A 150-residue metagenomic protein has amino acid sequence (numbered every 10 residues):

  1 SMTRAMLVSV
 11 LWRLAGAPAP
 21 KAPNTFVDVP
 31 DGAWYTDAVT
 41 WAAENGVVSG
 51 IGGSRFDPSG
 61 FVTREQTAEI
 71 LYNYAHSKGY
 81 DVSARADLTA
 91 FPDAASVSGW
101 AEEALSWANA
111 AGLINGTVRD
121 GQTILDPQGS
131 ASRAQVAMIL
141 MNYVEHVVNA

Functional and structural regions predicted by a protein language model:
S1-V8, W12-A38, N45-E65, N73-E102 (+2 more regions): Feature responds to low-complexity, polar/acidic, surface-exposed segments characteristic of secreted/exported proteins
A43-E44, N109: Alpha-helix C-terminal capping/helix-coil junction sites
A68: IQ-motif-like calmodulin-binding regions
E103-L113: Short glycine/proline-rich, acidic loop/turn segments that cap or connect secondary-structure elements
V136-M138: Short, structured beta-strand segments at or near domain termini in extracellular proteins/domains
